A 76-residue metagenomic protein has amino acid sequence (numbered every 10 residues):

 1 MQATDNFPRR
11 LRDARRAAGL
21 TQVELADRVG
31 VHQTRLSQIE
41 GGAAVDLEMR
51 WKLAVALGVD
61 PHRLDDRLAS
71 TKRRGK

Functional and structural regions predicted by a protein language model:
M1-A17: A short, Lys/Arg-rich alpha-helix, primarily the initiator
R9, G19-L20, V45-E48: Residue-level signal for the short linker/turn that defines the boundary of a DNA-recognition helix
L11, Q22-A26, L36-I39, L64: Conserved hydrophobic/aromatic packing and binding residues within compact polymer-binding modules
R16, D27, V55: Alpha-helical residues within the helix-turn-helix
G30-A44: Recognition helix of helix-turn-helix/homeodomain-like DNA-binding domains that insert into the DNA major groove
Q38, L47, V55, H62-K76: Short, charged recognition helix plus adjacent turn of helix-turn-helix-like nucleic-acid-binding domains
